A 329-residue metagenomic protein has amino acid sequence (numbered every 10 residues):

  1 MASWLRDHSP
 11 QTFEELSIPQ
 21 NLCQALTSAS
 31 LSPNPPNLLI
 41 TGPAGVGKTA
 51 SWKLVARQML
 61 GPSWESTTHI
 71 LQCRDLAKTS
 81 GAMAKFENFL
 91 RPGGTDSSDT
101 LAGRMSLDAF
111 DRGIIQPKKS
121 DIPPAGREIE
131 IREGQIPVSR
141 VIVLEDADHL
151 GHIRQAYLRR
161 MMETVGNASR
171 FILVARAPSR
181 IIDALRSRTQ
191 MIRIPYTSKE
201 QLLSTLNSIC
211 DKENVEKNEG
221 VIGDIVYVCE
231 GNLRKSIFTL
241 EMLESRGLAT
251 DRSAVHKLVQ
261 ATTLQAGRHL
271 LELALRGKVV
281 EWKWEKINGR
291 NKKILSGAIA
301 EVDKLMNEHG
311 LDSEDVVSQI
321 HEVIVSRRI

Functional and structural regions predicted by a protein language model:
M1-R160, G166-S187, M191: P-loop/Walker A NTP-binding region and its immediately flanking N-terminal helices in P-loop NTPase folds
S3, R180, T197, E213-E216 (+1 more regions): Short helix-capping and inter-helix turn/linker motifs at the boundaries of alpha-helical repeat units
Q190-L202: Conserved AAA+ ATPase "SRH/arginine-finger" region at the nucleotide-binding site
N207-C210: Conserved phosphate-handling catalytic cores of large alpha/beta enzymes
E213-I329: AAA+ P-loop NTPase domains with strong preference for DNA replication initiators and clamp-loader complexes
